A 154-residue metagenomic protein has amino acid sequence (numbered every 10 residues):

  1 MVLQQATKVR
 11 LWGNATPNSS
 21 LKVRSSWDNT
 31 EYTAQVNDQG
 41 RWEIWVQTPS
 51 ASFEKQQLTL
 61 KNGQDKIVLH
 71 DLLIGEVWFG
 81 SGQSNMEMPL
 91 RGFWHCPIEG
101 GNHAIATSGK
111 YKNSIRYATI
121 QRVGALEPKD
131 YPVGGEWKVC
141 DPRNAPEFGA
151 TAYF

Functional and structural regions predicted by a protein language model:
M1-F154: Cell-envelope and extracellular/periplasmic
